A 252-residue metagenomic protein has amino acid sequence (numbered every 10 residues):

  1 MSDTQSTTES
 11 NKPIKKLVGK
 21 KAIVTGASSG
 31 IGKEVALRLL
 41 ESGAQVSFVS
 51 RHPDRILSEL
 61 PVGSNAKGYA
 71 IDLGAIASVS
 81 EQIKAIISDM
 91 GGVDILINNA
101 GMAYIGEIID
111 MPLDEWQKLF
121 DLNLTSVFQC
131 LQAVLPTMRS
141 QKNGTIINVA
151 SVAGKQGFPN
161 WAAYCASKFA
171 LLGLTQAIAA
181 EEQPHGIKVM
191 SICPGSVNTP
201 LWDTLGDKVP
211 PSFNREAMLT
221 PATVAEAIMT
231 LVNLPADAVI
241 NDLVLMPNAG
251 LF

Functional and structural regions predicted by a protein language model:
S28-S29: Conserved glycine-rich cofactor-binding loop
S42-L57: Conserved glycine-rich Rossmann-like NAD(P)H-binding loop of the short-chain dehydrogenase/reductase
E107-I108, E115-F120: Substrate-binding pocket helix/loop in short-chain dehydrogenase/reductase
L131, S167: Active-site helix of classical SDR
S151: Residue(s) in the substrate-gating loop at a strand-loop-helix junction that position the organic substrate next
Q156, A177-I187: Active-site-adjacent segment of SDR/Rossmann-fold oxidoreductases
S191, S212-F252: C-terminal helical subdomain
